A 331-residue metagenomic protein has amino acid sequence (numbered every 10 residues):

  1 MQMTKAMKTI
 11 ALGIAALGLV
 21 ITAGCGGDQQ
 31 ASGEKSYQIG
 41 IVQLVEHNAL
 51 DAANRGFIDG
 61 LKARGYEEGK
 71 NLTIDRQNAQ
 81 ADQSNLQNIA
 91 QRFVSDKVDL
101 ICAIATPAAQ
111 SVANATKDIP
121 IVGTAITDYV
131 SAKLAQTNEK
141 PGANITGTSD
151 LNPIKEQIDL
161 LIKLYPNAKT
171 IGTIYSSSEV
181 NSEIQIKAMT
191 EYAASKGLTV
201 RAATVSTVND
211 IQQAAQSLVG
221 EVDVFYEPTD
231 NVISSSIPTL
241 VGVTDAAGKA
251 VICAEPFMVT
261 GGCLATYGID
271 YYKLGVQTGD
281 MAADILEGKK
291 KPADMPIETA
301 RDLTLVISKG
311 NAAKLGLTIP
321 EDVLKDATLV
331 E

Functional and structural regions predicted by a protein language model:
M1-Q38, A63, E67: Short, low-complexity disordered leader/linker segments with a strong preference for bacterial N-terminal type II
G27-I39, Y66-N71, P141, I162-K169 (+2 more regions): Immediate post-signal peptide segment of exported/extracytoplasmic ligand-binding proteins
S36-R64, D75-S84, S178-V180, N231-S235 (+1 more regions): Extracytoplasmic "Venus flytrap"
I39, F57, T146-A193, M295-N311: An alpha-beta-alpha
T73-S95, A203-L218: Structural motif
A79-Q136, E227-D245, K249-I252: Beta-alpha junction/loop-to-helix N-cap segments that form part of ligand/metal-binding clefts
Y129-T170, D270-K290: Hydrophobic alpha-helical segments within soluble ligand-binding/sensing domains
D284-E331: Hinge/cleft segment of the Venus flytrap/periplasmic-binding protein
